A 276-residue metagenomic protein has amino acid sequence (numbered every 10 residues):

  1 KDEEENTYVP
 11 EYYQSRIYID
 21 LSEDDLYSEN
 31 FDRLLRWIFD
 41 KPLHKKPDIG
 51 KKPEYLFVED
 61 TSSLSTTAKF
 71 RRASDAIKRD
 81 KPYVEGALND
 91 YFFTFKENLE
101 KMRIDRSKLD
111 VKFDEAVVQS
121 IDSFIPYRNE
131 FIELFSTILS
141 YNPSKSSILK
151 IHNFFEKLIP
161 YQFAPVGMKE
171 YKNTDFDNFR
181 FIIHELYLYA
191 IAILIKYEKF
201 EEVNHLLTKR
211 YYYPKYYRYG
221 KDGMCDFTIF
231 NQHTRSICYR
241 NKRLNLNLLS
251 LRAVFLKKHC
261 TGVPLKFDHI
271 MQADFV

Functional and structural regions predicted by a protein language model:
D2-N129, T137, K145: C-terminal interaction surface of TIR/SEFIR-family domains
Y8, Y12-Y13, Y18, Y27 (+11 more regions): Sequence-level detector for tyrosine residue identity
F31-L34, V166-K169, E185, K196-E201 (+1 more regions): Surface-exposed beta-strand edges and their flanking turn/coil or helix-capping segments
R36, H44-D48, S144-F154, P165-Y171 (+3 more regions): Intrinsically disordered, low-complexity, compositionally biased regions/tails
D40, I77-D80, Y141, L158-Y161 (+1 more regions): Short loop/turn hinge sites at secondary-structure boundaries
F95-Y197: Alpha-helical solenoid scaffolds in large eukaryotic transport, assembly, and signaling factors
H205-V276: Charge-dense, extended regions
